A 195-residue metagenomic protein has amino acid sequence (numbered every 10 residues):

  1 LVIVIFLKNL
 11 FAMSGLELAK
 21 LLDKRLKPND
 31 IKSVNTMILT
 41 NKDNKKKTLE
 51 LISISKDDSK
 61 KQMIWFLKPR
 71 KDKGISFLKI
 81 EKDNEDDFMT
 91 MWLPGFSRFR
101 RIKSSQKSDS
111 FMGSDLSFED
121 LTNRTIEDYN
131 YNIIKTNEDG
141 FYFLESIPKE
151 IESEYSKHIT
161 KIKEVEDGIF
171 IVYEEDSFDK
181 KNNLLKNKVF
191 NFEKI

Functional and structural regions predicted by a protein language model:
L1-F6: N-terminal export/membrane-targeting signals
L7-A12: Sec/Tat signal peptide C-region and signal peptidase I cleavage site
S14-P94: N-terminal mature ectodomain segment of secretory-pathway/periplasmic proteins
K45, L121-I133, N187: A short, amphipathic edge element
S55-K60, D83, I133-F141, K194-I195: Short, ordered beta-strand-loop transition motifs
L78, D109-F111, L116-R124, E138-I195: Gly/Pro-enriched, hydrophobic low-complexity segments that function as extracytoplasmic propeptides/linkers
